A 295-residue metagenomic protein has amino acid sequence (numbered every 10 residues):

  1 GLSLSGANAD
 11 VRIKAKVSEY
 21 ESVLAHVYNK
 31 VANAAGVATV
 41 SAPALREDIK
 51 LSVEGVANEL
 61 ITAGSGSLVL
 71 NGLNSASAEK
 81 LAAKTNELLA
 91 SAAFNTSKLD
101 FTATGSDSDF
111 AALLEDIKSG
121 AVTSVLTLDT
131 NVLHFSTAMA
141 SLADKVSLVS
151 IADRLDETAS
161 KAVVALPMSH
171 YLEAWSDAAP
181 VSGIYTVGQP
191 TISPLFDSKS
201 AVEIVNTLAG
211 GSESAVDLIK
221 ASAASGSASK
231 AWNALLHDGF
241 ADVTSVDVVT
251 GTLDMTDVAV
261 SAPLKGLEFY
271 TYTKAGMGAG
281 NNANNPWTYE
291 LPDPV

Functional and structural regions predicted by a protein language model:
G1-L4, N8, K98-L195, A223-V295: A cross-kingdom feature strongest in bacterial/archaeal respiratory oxidoreductases
G1-N74, K84, V205, G211: Long, well-ordered, tryptophan-enriched scaffold segments
L2-N8, T62-S65, S91-T96, V181-P190 (+2 more regions): Short acidic (Asp/Glu) and glycine-rich catalytic loops that position anionic groups and cofactors
I13-E21, A42-K50, L68-S75, L99-D107 (+5 more regions): Hydrophobic alpha-helical scaffolding
H26-K30, E59, L81-K84, L88-S91 (+9 more regions): Generic, well-ordered alpha-helical scaffold segments in large soluble proteins
L73-A78, N131-L133: Gly/Ser/Thr-rich loops at beta-strand to alpha-helix junctions that form or flank small-molecule/cofactor-binding
K80-D109: Anionic-ligand anchoring segments at beta-strand to alpha-helix junctions in alpha/beta enzyme folds, i.e., glycine
S200-A224: Non-catalytic, well-ordered alpha-helical segments in soluble enzyme domains
